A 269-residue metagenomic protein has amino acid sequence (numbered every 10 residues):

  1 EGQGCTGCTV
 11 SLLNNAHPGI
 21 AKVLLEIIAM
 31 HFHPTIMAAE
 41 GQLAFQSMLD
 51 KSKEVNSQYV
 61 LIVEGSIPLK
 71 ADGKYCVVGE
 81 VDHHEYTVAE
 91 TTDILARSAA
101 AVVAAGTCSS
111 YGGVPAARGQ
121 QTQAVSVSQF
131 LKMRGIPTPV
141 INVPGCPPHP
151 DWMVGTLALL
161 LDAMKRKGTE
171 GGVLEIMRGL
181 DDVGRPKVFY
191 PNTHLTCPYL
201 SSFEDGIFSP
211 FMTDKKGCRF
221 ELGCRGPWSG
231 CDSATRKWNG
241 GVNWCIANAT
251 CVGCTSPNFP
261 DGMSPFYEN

Functional and structural regions predicted by a protein language model:
E1-G223, P227, G241: Iron-sulfur-associated redox domains of electron-transfer enzymes in respiratory and anaerobic energy metabolism
K216-N269: C-terminal, charge/polar-rich interaction regions
